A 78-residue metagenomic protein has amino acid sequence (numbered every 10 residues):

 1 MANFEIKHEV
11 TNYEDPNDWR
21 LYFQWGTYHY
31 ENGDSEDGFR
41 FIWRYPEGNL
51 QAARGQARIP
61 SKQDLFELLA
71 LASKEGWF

Functional and structural regions predicted by a protein language model:
M1-R20: Negatively charged, low-complexity tracts enriched in Asp/Glu with abundant Ser/Thr
N3, S35, I42-W43, G76-F78: Short, Lys/Arg-enriched charge-dense amphipathic segments
N12-E14, E31, N49, E67: Residues in flexible loops and secondary-structure boundaries
R20-Q56: A short, structured beta-strand/loop element
Y45-F78: Mixed-charge, Lys/Arg-enriched low-complexity segments
